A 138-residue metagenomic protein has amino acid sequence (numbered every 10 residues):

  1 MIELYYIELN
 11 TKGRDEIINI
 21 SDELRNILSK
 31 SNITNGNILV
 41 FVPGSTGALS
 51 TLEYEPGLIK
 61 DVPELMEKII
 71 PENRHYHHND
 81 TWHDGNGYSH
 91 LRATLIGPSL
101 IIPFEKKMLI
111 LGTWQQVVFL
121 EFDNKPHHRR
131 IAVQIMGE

Functional and structural regions predicted by a protein language model:
M1-E138: Active-site histidine-anchored catalytic micro-motif
